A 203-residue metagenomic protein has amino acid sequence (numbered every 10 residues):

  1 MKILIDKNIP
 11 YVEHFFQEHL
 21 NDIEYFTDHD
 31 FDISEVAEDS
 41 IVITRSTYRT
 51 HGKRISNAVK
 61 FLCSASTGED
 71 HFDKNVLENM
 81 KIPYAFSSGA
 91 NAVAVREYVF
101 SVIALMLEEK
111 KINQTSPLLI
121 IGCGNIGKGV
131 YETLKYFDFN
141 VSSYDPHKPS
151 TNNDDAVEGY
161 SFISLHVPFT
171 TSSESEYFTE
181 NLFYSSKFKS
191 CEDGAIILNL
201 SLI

Functional and structural regions predicted by a protein language model:
M1-D39: N-terminal glycine-/charge-rich "phosphate-binding" loop or analogous flexible N-terminal tail
I5, V42-T44, S64, S164-L165 (+1 more regions): Redox-cofactor binding/interface segments in oxidoreductases and associated redox assembly factors
K7, R96, I112-D138: Glycine-rich adenosine-cofactor-binding loop
N8-P10, D28-F31, R45-T50, S66-E69 (+3 more regions): Short beta->alpha connector loops
A37-D39, A58, E158-G159, D193: Alpha-helix C-terminal capping/helix-to-coil transition sites in glycosyltransferase folds
S40-K111: Phosphate/diphosphate ligand-binding glycine-rich loop within oxidoreductases
T50-H51, H147-I203: Rossmann-like adenosine-cofactor binding region
Y136-N152: NAD(P)-binding Rossmann-fold cofactor-contacting core
